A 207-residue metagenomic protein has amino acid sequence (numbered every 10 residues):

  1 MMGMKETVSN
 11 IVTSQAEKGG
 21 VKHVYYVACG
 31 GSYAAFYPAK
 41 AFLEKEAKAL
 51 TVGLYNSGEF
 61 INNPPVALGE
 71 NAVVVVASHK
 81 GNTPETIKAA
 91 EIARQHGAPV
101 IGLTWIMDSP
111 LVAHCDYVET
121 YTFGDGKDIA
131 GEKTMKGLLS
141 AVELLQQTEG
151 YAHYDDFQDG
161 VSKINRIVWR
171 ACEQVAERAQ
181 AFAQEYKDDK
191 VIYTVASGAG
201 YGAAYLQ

Functional and structural regions predicted by a protein language model:
M1-K22, E119, D125-Q207: Active-site phosphate/pyrophosphate-binding segments
G19-Y154, S197: Glycine-rich phosphate-binding loops that contact phosphosugars or nucleotide phosphates
